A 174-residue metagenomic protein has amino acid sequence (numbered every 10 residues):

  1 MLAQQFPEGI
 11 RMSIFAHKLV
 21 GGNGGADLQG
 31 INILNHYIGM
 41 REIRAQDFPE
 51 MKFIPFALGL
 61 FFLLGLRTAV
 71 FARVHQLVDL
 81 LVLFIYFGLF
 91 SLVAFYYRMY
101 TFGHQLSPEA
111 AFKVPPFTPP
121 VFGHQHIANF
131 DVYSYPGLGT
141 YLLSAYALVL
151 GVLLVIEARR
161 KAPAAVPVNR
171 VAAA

Functional and structural regions predicted by a protein language model:
M1-E8, L83, F87-L89, A94 (+3 more regions): Alpha-helical transmembrane segments of secretory-pathway, organelle, and plasma-membrane proteins
M1-P49, Y96-S134: Long, glycine/tryptophan/cysteine-rich extracytoplasmic
F48, V74-L81, F130-T140: Membrane-water interface of alpha-helical transmembrane segments
P49-T68, Y141-G151: Hydrophobic alpha-helical transmembrane segments
M51-F62, L77, R160-A174: Extended alpha-helical regions
G65-S91, V166-P167: Interfacial segments of alpha-helical transmembrane regions
L66-V70, V93-Y100, V152-A162: Structural signature of transmembrane alpha-helix termini at the membrane-water interface
H104-A174: Terminal transmembrane helical module of multi-pass membrane proteins
